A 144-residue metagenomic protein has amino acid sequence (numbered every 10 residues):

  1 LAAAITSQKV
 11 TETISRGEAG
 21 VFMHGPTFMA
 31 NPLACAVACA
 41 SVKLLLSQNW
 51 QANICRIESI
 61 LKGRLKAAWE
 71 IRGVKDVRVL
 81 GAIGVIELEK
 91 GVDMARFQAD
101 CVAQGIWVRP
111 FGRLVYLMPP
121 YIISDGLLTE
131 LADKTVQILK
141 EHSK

Functional and structural regions predicted by a protein language model:
L1-K144: Conserved N-terminal phosphate-binding loop of PLP-dependent enzymes in the Aspartate aminotransferase
